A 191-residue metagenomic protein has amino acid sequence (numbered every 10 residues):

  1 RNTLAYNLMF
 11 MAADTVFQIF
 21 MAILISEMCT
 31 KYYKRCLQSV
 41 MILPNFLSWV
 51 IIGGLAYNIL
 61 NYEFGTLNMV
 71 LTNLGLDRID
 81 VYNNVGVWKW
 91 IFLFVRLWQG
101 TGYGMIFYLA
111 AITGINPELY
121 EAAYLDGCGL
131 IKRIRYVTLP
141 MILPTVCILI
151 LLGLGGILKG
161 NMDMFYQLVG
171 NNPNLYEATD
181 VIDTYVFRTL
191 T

Functional and structural regions predicted by a protein language model:
R1-T191: A structural signal for multi-pass alpha-helical bundles of membrane permease subunits that mediate small-molecule
